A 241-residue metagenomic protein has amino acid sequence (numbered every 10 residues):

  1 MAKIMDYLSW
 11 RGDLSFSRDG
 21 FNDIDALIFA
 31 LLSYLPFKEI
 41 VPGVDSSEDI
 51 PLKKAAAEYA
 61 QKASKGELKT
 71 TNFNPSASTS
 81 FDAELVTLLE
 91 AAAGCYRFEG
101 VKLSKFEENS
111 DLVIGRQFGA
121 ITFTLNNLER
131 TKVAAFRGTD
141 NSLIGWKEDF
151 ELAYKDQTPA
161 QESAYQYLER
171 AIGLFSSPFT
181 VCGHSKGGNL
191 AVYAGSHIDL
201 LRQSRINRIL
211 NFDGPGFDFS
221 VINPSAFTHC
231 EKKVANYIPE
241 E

Functional and structural regions predicted by a protein language model:
M1-E84: N-terminal low-complexity, Ser/Thr- and acidic-residue-enriched intrinsically disordered segments
N22, N127, H229-C230: A generic structural signal for short, non-catalytic loop/turn and secondary-structure boundary residues
L27, A120, K132, V234-A235: A broad, low-specificity signal marking well-ordered, structured residues that form hydrophobic/aromatic
S46, F150-A153, N223-T228: General N-terminal targeting signals
S64-F179, L200-I206: A conserved cap/lid and substrate-binding interface adjacent to the catalytic center of lipid-processing enzymes
Q161-E241: Serine-dependent carboxylesterase/thioesterase catalytic core of lipase-like alpha/beta-hydrolase/SGNH enzymes
